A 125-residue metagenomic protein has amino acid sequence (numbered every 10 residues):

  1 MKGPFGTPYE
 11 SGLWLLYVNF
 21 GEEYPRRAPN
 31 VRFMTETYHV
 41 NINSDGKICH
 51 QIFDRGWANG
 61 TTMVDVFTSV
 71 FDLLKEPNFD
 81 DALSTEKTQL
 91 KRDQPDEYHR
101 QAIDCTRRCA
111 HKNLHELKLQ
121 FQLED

Functional and structural regions predicted by a protein language model:
M1, Y24-P25, T35: Hydrophobic alpha-helical segments and their boundary regions
M1-L13: N-terminal onset of structured domains
G3-G6, E22, D54-N59: A generic structural motif
L13, A28-D125: Domain-scale recognition of soluble eukaryotic interaction modules
N19-A28: Proline-anchored loop/turn motifs at beta-strand termini and strand-loop-strand connectors
